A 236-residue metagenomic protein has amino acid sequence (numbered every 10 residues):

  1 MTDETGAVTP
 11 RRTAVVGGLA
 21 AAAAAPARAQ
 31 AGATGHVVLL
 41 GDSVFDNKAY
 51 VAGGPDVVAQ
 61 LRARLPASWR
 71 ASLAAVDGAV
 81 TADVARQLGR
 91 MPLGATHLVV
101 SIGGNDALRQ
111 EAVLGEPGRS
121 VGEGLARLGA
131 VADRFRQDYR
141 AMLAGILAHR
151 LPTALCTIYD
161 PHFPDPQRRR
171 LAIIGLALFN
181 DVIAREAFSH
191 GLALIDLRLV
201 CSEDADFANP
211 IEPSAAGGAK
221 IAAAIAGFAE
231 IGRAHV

Functional and structural regions predicted by a protein language model:
T2-A21: N-terminal secretory signal peptides and thylakoid transit peptides that target proteins across membranes
V16, F45-D46, D106, D160: Active-site micro-motifs of SAM-dependent methyltransferase domains
G17-A22, P26-D77, Q87-G94: Serine-esterase "nucleophile elbow" of acetyl-processing enzymes
K48-A49, A82, R109: Short N-terminal helix/helix-N-cap motif within the alpha/beta-hydrolase-1
A52, G78, A82, D133-Q137: Conserved phosphate-coordination/catalytic loops
R86-R233: Alpha-helical cap/lid subdomain in secreted, periplasmic, or secretory-pathway luminal O-acyl-processing enzymes
